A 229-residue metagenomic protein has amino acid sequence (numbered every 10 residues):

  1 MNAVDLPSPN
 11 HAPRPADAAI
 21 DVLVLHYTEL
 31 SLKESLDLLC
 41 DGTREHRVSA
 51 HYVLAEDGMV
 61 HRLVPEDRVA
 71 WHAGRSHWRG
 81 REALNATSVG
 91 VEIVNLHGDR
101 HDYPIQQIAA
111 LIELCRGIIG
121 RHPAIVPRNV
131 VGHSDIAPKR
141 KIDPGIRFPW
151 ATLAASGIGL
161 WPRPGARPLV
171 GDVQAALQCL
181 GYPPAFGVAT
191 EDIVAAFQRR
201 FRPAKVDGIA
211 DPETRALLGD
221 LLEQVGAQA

Functional and structural regions predicted by a protein language model:
M1-R128: Active-site-adjacent loop/helix surface patches within enzyme catalytic domains that shape the substrate-binding cleft
G74-S76, I105-A124, R128, A137-A229: Cell-envelope/ECM-targeting effectors and their regulatory/trafficking segments
